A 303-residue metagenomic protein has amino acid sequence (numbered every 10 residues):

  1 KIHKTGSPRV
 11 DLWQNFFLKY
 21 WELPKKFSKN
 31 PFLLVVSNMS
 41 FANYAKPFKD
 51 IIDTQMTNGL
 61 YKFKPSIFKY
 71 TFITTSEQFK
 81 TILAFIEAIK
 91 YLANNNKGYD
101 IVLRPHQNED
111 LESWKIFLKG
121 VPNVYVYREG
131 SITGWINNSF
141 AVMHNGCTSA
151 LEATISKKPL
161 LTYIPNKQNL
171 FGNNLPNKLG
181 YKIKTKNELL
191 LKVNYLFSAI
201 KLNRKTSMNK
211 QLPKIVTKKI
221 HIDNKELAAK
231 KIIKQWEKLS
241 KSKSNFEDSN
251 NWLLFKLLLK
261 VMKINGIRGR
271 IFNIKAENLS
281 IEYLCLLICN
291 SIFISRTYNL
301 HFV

Functional and structural regions predicted by a protein language model:
K1-I73: A nucleotide-sugar donor-handling region in carbohydrate enzymes
H3-T5, L34, V102, Y125 (+3 more regions): Hydrophobic/aromatic beta-strand patches that form the interior of the parallel beta-sheet core in alpha/beta enzyme
P8-V10, N38-A42, H106-D110, T148-A150 (+1 more regions): Short, solvent-exposed loop/turn segments at secondary-structure junctions
F68-F72, L191-V303: C-terminal amphipathic helix plus adjacent low-complexity, charged tail appended to glycosyltransferase catalytic
F72-Y91, A229-K230: Well-ordered, non-membrane alpha-helical segments in soluble/globular domains
T74-T75, L83-I86, V102-L151, I155-S156: Donor nucleotide-activated moiety binding/catalytic core segment of transferases that use nucleotide-activated donors
I89-R104: A conserved nucleotide-sugar
K115-V121, T148-I222: Catalytic binding pocket for nucleotide-activated donors in carbohydrate/polymer assembly enzymes
